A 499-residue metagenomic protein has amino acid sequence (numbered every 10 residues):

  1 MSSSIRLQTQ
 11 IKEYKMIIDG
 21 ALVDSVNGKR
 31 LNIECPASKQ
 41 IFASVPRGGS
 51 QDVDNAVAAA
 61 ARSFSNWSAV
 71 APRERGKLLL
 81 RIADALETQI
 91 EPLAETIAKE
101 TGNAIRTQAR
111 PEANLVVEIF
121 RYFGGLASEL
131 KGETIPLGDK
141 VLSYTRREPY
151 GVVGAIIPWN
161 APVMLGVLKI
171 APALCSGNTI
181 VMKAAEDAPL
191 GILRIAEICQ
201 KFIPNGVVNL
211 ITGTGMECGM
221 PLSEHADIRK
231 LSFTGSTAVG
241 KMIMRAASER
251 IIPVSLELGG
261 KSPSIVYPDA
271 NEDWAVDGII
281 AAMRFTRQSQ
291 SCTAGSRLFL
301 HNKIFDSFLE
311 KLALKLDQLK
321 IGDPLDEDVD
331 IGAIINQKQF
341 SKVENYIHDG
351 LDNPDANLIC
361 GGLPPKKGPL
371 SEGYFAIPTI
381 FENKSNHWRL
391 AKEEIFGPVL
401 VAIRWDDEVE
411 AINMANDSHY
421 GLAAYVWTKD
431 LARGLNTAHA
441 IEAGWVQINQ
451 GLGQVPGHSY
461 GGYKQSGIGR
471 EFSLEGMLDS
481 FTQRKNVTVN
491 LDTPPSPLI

Functional and structural regions predicted by a protein language model:
M1-A37: Hydrophobic face of amphipathic alpha-helices that form TPR/SEL1-like repeat modules and related alpha-solenoid
K39, R75, I97, F120 (+9 more regions): Residue-level signal for inorganic ion chemistry
Q40-L130, K140: Glycine-rich loop-to-alpha-helix module at the N-terminal edge of alpha/beta enzyme cores
Q40-S44, I228, I265, K320 (+2 more regions): Conserved C-terminal structural/oligomerization subdomain of aldehyde/semialdehyde dehydrogenase
F42-G48, S63-A69, G154-A155, S264-Y267 (+5 more regions): Short, well-ordered beta-strand elements within core beta-sheets of diverse protein domains
F64, S68, A83-I90, A94 (+19 more regions): Structural signal for hydrophobic packing residues in well-ordered secondary-structure cores of soluble enzyme domains
K131-W274, W405: Rossmann-like NAD(P) dinucleotide-binding subdomain of oxidoreductase/dehydrogenase enzymes
A238-S385, I448, S496-L498: ALDH superfamily catalytic-core signature
